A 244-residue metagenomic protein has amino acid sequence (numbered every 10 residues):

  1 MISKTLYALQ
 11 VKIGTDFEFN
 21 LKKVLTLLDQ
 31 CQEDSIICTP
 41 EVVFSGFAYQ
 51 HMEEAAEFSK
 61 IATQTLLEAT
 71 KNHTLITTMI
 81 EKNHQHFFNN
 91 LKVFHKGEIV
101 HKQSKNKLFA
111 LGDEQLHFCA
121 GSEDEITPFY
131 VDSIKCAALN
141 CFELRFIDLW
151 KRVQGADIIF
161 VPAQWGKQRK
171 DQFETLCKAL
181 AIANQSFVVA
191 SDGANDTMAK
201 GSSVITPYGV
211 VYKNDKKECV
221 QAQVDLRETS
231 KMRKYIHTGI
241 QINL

Functional and structural regions predicted by a protein language model:
M1-T5, E18, T26-E33, E98 (+2 more regions): Short, Lys/Arg-enriched, disordered terminal segments
I2-T15, K102, S133-E143, F160: Active-site-proximal beta-strand elements of phosphoester/diester hydrolases
Q10-K12, S104, D192, Q223: Residue-level recognition of beta-strand->loop/alpha-helix junctions
G14-F17, L21, L25-K96, K167-A183: Cys-nucleophile CN-hydrolase/nitrilase-fold catalytic domain and related Cys-dependent amidase chemistry that acts on
C38-E41, T74-M79, Q103, L139-N140 (+2 more regions): Active-site neighborhood of phospho(di)ester-bond hydrolases with catalytic His/Asp-centered motifs
I61-T74, R145-C219: CN hydrolase (nitrilase-like) catalytic-core segments centered on the catalytic cysteine and neighboring Lys/Glu
T77-M79, N89-V93, T127-F129, K200-V204 (+1 more regions): Short beta-strand scaffold segments in enzyme catalytic cores
N83-Q154, R169-D171, T175, K231-L244: Active-site catalytic loop in hydrolytic enzyme cores
